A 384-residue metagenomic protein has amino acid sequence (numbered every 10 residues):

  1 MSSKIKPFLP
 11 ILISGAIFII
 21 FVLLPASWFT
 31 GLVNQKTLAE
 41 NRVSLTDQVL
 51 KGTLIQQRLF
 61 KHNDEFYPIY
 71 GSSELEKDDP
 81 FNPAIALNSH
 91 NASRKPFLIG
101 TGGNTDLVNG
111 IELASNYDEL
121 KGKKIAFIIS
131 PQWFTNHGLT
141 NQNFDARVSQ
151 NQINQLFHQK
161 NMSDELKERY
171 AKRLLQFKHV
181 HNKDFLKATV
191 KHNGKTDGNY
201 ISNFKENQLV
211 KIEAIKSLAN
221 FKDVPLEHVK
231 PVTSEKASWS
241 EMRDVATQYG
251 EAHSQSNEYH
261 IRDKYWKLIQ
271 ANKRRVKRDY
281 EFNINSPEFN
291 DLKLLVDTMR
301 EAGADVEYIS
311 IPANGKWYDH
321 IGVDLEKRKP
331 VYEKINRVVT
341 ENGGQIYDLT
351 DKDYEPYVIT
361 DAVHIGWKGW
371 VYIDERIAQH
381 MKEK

Functional and structural regions predicted by a protein language model:
K6-S27: Hydrophobic membrane-insertion alpha-helices, especially the h-region of bacterial N-terminal signal peptides
V22-I55, K61-H62: N-terminal hydrophobic targeting segments that direct proteins to the cell envelope
Q35-K36, I153-L292: Secreted/periplasmic serine-hydrolase-like ester/acetyl group-modifying domain
N63-F81: Catalytic nucleophile-elbow at a beta strand-turn-alpha helix junction centered on a G-D-S/GDSL motif, marking
L75-K167: Membrane-embedded segments
I99-T101, D324-E326, V331-K384: C-terminal regions of proteins
N272-V276, P312-E326, Y332: Active-site His/acidic residue clusters
E281, E307-I311, Y318: Substrate-recognition/cap regions that form aromatic- and gly/pro-loop-enriched pockets for small-molecule ligands
